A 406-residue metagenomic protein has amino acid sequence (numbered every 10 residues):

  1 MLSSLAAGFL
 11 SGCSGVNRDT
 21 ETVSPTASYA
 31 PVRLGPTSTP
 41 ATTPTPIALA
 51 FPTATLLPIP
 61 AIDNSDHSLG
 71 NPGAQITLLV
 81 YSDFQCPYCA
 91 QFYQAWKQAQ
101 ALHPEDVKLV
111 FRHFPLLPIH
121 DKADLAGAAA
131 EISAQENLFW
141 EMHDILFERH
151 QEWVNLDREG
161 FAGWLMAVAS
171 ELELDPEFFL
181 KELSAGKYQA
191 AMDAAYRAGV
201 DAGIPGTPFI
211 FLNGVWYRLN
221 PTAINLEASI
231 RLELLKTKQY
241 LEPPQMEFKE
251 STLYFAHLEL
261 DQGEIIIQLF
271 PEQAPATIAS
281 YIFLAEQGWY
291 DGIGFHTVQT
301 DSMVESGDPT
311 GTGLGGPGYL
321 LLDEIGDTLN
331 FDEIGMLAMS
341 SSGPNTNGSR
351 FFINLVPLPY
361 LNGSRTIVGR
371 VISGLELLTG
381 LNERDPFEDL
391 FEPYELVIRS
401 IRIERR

Functional and structural regions predicted by a protein language model:
M1-L2: N-terminal export leaders
F9-G12: C-terminal motif of bacterial Sec signal peptides marking the signal peptidase cleavage site
S14-S24, Y29-A30, L34, Y81 (+2 more regions): C-terminal cap of thioredoxin/glutaredoxin-like
G15-R18, I224-R406: Cross-family detector of peptidyl-prolyl cis-trans isomerase
I59-I76: A short beta-strand-turn-helix
A74, L79-Q85, A90-S170: Structural alpha/beta surface segment adjacent to cysteine/selenocysteine redox centers across thiol/disulfide enzymes
L79, A90, Q94-A101, G127-E131 (+17 more regions): Solvent-exposed, polar/charged alpha-helical surfaces in well-ordered, non-transmembrane soluble domains, broadly
V80-Q85, F114-I119, A128-I132, R149-L156 (+8 more regions): Second-shell loop/turn segments in exported
